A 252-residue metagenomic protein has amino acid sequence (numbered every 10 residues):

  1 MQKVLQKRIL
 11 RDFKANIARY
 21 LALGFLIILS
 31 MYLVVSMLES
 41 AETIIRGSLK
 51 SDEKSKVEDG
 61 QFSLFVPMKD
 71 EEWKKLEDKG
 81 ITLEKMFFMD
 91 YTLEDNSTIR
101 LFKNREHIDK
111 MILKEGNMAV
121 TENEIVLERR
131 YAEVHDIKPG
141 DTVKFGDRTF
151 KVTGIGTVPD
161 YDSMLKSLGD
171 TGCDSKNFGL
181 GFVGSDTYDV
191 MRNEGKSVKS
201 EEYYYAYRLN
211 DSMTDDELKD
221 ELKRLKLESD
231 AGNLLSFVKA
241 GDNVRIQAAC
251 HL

Functional and structural regions predicted by a protein language model:
Q2-L252: Membrane transport/envelope proteins' first extracytoplasmic loop
